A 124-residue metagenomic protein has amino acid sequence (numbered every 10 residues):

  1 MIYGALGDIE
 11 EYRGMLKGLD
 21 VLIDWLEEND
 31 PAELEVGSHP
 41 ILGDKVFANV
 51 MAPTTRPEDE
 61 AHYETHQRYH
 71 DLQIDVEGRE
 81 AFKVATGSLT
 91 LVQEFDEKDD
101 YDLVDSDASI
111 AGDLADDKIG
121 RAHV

Functional and structural regions predicted by a protein language model:
M1-L42: Surface/interface-facing alpha-helical segments and adjacent flexible terminal/loop regions used for partner/assembly
I9-I23, E60-T65, G87-E94: Short N-terminal helix-initiation segments at or just after the protein's N-terminus
A32, T65-Q67, D113: Short solvent-exposed loop/turn micro-motifs enriched in small/polar/acidic residues
V36-E58, Y63-E64, R68-E77, K83-A85: A short glycine-rich, His/Asp/Glu-containing loop-to-beta-strand
P57, A115-G120: Short, intrinsically disordered, charge-balanced linker/junction segments flanking boundaries in proteins
Q67-A81, T86-S88, E94-S106, D116: Short, conserved beta-strand element in jelly-roll/cupin
A108-I110: Short, solvent-exposed loop/turn positions at domain surfaces that link secondary-structure elements or cap domain
A122-V124: Conserved small/polar residues in nucleotide/adenosyl-binding loops
